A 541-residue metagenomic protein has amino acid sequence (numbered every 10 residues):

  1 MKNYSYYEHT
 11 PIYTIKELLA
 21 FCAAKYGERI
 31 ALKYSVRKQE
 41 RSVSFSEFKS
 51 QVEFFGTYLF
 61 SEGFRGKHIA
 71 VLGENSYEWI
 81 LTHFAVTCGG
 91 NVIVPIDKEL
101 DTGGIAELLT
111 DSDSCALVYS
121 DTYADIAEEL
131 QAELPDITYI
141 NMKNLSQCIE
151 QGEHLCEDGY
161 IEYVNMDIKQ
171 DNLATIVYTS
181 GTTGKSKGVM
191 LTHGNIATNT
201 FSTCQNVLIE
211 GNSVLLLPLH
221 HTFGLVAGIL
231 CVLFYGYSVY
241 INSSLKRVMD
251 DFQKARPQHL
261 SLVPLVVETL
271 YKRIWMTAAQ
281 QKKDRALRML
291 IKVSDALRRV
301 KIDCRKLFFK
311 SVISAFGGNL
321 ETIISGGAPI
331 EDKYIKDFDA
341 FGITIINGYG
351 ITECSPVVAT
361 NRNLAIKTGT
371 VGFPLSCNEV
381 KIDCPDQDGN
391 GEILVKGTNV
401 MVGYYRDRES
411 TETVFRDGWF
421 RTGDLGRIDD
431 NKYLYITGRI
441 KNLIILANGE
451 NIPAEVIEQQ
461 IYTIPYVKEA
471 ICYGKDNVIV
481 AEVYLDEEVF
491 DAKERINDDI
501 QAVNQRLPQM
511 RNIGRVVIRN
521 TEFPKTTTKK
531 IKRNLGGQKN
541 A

Functional and structural regions predicted by a protein language model:
G27-I30, C156-Y178, K185, V207-N212: Conserved pre-ATP/AMP-binding loop-to-beta segment of ANL
A31-S76, I80-F84, D101-A106, H193: Conserved AMP-binding/adenylate-forming core of the ANL superfamily
S42-S46, A174-T200: Conserved AMP-binding A3 loop
L100, L117, G397, V402-G403 (+1 more regions): AMP-binding/adenylate-forming catalytic core of the ANL superfamily
D125-Q170, I274-S311, N520: ANL superfamily adenylate-forming
A197-N212, L219-K310, N319: Conserved AMP-binding/adenylation subdomain of ANL enzymes
L260, C304-L434, I440-L443, E458: Conserved AMP-binding/adenylate-forming
E469-I471, D476-N477, Q501-A541: Conserved C-terminal "lid"/linker of ANL adenylate-forming enzymes
